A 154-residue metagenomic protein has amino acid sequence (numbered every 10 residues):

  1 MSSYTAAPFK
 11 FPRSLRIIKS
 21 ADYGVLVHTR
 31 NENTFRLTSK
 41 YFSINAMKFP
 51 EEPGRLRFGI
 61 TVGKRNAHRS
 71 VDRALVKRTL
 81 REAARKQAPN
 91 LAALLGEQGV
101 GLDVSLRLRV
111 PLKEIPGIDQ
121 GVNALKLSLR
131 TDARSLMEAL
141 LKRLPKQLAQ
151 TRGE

Functional and structural regions predicted by a protein language model:
M1-E154: Positively charged, solvent-exposed patches that mediate nucleic-acid binding
